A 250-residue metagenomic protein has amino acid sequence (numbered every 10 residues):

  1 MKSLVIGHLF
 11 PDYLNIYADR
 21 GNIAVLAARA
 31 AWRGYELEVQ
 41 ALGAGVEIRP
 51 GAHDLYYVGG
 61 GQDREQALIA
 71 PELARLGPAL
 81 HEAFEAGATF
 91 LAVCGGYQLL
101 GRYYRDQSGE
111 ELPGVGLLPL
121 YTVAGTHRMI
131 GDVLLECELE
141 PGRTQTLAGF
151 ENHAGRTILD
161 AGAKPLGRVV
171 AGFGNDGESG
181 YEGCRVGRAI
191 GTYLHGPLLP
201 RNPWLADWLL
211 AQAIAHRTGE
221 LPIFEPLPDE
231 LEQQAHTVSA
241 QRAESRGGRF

Functional and structural regions predicted by a protein language model:
M1-A86, P200-F250: N-terminal beta1-alpha1 cap of cysteine-dependent amidohydrolase-like domains
K2, A52-H53, A86-A88, E110-P113 (+2 more regions): Short coil/turn connectors at secondary-structure junctions
K2-S3, A124-F250: Amide-donor transfer/coupling interface in amidating biosynthetic enzymes
H8, V39, L117, G149-E151 (+1 more regions): Conserved beta-strand scaffold positions in the cores of enzyme catalytic domains, especially in NTP/NDP-utilizing
F10, V93-G95, L118, H153 (+1 more regions): A secondary-structure boundary/capping signal
D12, G45, Y121-V123, G155: Short, solvent-exposed coil/turn elements at secondary-structure transition points
L55-G59, L91, Y193: Structural motif
D63-P141: Cysteine-nucleophile active-site neighborhood
